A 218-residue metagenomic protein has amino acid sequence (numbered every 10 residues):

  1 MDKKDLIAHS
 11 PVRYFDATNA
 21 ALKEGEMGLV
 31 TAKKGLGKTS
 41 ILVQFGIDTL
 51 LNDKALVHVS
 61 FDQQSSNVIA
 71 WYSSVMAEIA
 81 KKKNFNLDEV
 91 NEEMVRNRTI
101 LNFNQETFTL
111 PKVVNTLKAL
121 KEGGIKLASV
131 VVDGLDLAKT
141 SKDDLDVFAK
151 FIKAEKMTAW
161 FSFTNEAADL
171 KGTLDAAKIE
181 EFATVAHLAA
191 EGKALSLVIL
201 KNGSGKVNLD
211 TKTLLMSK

Functional and structural regions predicted by a protein language model:
L6-L22: Pre-Walker A adenine-sensing motif
K23-G28: Pre-Walker A (Motif I) flank of P-loop NTPase domains
K34: The conserved Walker
T39-Q105: Conserved P-loop
D62-S66, S74-A77, Q105-F108, D136-A138 (+3 more regions): Conserved nucleotide-binding/hydrolysis micro-motifs of P-loop NTPases
R98-E155: Phosphate-binding/switch loop-helix module in NTP-utilizing enzymes
V131-D133, M157-E166: Structural recognition of the conserved hydrophobic beta-strand(s) that form the central parallel beta-sheet of P-loop
T164-K218: Phosphate-binding/switch region of NTP-binding enzymes
